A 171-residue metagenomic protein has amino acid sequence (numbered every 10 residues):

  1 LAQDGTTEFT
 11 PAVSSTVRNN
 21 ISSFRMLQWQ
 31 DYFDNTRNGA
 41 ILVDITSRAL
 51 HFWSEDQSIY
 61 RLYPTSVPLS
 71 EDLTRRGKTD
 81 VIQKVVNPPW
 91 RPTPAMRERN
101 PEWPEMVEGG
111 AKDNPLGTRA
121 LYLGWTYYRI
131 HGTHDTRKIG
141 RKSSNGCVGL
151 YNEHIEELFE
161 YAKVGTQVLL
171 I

Functional and structural regions predicted by a protein language model:
D4-E98, M106-K112, L116-L121: Cell wall/extracellular polymer interaction/catalysis modules
T36, D72, R76-G77, P89-I171: Exported/periplasmic cell-wall-interacting domains
